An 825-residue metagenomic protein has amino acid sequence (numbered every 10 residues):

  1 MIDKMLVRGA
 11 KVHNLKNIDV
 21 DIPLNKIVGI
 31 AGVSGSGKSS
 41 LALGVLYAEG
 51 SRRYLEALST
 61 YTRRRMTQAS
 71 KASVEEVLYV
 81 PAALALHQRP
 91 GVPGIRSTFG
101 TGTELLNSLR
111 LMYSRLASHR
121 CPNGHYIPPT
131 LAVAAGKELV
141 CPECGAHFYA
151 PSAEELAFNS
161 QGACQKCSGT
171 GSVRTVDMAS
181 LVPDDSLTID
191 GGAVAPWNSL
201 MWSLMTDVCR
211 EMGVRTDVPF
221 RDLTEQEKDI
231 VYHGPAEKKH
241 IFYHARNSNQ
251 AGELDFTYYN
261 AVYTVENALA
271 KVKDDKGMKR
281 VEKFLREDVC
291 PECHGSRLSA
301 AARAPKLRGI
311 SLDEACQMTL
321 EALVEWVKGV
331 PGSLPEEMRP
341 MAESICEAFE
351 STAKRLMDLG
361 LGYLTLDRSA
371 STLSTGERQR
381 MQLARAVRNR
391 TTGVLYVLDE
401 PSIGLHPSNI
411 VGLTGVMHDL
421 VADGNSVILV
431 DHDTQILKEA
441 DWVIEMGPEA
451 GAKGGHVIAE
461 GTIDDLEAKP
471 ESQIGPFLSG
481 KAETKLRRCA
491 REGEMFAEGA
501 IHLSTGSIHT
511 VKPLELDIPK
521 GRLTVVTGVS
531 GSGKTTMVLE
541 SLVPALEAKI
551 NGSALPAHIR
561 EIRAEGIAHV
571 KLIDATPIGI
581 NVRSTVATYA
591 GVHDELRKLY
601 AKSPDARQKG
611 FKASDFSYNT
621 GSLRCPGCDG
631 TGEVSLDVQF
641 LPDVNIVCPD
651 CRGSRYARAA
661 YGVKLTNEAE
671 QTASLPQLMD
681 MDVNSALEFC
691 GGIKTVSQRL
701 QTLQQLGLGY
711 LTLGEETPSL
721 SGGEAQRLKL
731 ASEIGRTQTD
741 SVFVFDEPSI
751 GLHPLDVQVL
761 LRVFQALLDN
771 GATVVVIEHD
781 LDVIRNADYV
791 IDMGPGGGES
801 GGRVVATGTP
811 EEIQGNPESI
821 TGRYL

Functional and structural regions predicted by a protein language model:
M1-L825: Conserved phosphate-binding elements of NTP-dependent enzyme cores
